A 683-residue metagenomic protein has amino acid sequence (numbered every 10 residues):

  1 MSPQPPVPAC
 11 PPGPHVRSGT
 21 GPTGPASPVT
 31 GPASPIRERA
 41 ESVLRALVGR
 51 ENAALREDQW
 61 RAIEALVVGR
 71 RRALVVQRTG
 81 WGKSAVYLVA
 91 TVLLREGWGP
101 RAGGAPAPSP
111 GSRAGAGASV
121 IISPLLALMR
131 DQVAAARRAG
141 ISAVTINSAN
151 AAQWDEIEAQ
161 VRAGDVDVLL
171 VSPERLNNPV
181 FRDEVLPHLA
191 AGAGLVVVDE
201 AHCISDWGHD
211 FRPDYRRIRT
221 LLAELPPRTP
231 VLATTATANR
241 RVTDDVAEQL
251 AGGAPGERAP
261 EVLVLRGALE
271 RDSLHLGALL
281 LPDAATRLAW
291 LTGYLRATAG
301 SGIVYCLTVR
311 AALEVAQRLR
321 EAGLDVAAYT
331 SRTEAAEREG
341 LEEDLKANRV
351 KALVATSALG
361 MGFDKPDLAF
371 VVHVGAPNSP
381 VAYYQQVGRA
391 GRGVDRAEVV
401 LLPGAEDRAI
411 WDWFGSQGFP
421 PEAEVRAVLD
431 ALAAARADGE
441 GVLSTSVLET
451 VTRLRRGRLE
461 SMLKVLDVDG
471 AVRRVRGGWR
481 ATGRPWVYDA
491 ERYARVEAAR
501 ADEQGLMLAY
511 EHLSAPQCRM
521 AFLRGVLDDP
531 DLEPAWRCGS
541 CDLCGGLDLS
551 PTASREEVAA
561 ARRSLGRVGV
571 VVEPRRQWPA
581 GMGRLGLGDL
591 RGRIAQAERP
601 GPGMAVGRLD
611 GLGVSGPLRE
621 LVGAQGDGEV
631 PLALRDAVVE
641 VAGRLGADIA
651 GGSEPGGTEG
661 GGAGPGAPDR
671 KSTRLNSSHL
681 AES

Functional and structural regions predicted by a protein language model:
S2-C10, H15-R17, V29-W60: Pre-P-loop entry segment of helicase/translocase ATPase cores
P6-T30, A105-P110, D648, P655-G666: Compositionally biased, low-complexity flexible segments
S34-E38, S42-L47, E57-R95, G111-A118 (+7 more regions): Helicase motor core with emphasis on the C-terminal RecA-like subdomain
N147-A149, P173-E174, G651-G656, S672: Structural motif
L274, G569-G652, G662-P665: Active-site-facing substrate-recognition patch
V350, S379-Q385, R392-G601: C-terminal accessory region of SF2 helicases/translocases
D669-S677: Conserved small/polar residues in nucleotide/adenosyl-binding loops
